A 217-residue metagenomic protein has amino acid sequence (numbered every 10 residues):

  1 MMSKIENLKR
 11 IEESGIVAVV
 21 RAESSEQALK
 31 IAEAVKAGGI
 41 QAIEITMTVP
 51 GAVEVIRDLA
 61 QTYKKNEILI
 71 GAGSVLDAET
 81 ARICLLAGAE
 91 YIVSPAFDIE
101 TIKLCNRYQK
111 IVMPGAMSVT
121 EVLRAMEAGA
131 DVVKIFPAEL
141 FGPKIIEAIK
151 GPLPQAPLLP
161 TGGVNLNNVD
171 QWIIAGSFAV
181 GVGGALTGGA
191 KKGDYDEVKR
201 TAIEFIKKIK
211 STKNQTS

Functional and structural regions predicted by a protein language model:
M1-A87, R107, Q155, L166-N167 (+1 more regions): Conserved N-terminal beta1-alpha1 strand-loop-helix module at the mouth
V19, E44, G71, V93 (+3 more regions): Conserved beta-strand positions in the central sheet of alpha/beta enzyme cores
R21-E23, I70-A78, S94-F97, P114-V119 (+2 more regions): Glycine-rich beta-to-alpha transition loops that act as phosphate-gripper elements at the mouths of alpha/beta enzyme
I31, D77-A87, T120-A128, V164-V180: Catalytic cores of alpha/beta
G39, G88, A96, Q109 (+5 more regions): Conserved functional loop/turn residues at catalytic and ligand-binding sites
Y91, P95-L140: Histidine/lysine/aspartate-rich catalytic loop segments that bind and position anionic ligands
I92-T101, I135-G142, A175-V198: Glycine-rich phosphate-binding active-site loops on the catalytic face of alpha/beta enzymes
T101-C105, L123-A128, P143-A148, N168-D170 (+1 more regions): Short, charged, surface-exposed secondary-structure boundary motifs
